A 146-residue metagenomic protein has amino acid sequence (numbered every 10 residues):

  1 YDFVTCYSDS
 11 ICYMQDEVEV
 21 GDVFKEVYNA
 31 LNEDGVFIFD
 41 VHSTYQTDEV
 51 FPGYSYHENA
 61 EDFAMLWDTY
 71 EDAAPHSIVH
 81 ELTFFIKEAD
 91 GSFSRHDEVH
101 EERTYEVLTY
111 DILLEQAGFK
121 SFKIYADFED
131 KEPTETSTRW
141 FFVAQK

Functional and structural regions predicted by a protein language model:
Y1-F3: A short acidic, Gly/Pro-enriched loop at the edge of an enzyme's catalytic core that lines a small-molecule cofactor
Y7-D9: Residues lining the SAM
C12-M14: A short His-aromatic
V18-G21, P52-Y54, T138-R139: Short, glycine/charged-enriched secondary-structure capping and boundary segments
V20-V36: A short glycine-rich, Lys/Arg-flanked "PGG" loop and its adjoining helix->strand segment in the class I
E33, F93-R95, Q145: Mobile, glycine- and charge-enriched loop segments and immediately flanking short secondary-structure elements within
I38-T109: SAM-dependent methyltransferase
E101-K146: C-terminal lobe and adjacent flexible extensions of AdoMet/dcAdoMet transferase-like proteins
